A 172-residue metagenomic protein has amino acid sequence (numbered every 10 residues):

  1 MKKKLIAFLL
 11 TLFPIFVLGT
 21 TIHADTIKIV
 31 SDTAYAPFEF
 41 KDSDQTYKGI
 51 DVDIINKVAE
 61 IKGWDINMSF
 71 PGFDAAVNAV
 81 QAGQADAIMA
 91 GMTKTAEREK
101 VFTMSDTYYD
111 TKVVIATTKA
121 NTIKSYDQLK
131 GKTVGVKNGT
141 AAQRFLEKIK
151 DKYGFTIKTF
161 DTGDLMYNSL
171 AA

Functional and structural regions predicted by a protein language model:
L9-V17: Bacterial N-terminal signal peptides
L18-A24: Sec/Tat signal peptide C-region and signal peptidase I cleavage site
A24-M92, I157-T159: Extracytoplasmic small-molecule ligand-binding "clamshell" domains of the periplasmic binding protein/Venus flytrap
V58, V80-Q81, L129, S169-A171: Hydrophobic residues within well-ordered alpha-helices
A96-T107, D151-G154: Ligand-binding "clamshell"
F102-I115, Q128, G163: Short Pro/Gly-enriched coil loops immediately N-terminal to beta-strands
T117-V134: Flexible hinge/capping segments at coil-to-helix
G135-K150: Secondary-structure junction motif
